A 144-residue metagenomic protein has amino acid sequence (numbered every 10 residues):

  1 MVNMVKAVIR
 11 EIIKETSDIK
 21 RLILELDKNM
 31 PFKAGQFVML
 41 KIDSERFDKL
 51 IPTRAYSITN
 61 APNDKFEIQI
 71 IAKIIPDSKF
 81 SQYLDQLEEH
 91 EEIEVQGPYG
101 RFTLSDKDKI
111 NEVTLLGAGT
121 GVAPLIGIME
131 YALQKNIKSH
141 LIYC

Functional and structural regions predicted by a protein language model:
V2-E91: Ferredoxin-reductase
N3, F66, P76-C144: FNR/FR-type flavoprotein reductase catalytic core
